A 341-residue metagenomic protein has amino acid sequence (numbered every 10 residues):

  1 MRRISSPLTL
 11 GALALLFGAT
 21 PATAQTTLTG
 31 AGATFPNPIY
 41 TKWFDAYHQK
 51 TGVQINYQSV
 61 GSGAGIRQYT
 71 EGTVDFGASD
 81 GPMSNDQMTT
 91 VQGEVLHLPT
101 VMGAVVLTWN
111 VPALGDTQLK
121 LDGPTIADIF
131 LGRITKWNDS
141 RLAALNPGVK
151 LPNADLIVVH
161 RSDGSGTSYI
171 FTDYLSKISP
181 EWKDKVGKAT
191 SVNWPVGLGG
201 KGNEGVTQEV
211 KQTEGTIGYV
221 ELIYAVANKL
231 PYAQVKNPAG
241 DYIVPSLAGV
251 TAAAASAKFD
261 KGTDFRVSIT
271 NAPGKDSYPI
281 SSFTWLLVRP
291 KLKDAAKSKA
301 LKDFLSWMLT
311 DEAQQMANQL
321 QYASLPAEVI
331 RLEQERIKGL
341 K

Functional and structural regions predicted by a protein language model:
M1-L10: Bacterial N-terminal signal peptides that target proteins for export
T9-A19: Bacterial N-terminal signal peptides
A24-K341: Flexible loop/hinge segments at secondary-structure junctions
